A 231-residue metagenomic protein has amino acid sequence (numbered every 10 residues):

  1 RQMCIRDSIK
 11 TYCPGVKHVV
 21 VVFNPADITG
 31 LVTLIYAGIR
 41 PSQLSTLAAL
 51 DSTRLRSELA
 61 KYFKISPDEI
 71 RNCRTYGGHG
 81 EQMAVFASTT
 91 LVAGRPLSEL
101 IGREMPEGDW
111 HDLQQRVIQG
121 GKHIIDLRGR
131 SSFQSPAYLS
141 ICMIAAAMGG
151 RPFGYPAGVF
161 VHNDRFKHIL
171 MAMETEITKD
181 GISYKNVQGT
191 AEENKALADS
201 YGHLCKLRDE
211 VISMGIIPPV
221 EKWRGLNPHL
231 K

Functional and structural regions predicted by a protein language model:
R1-I5: Short, small-residue-biased leader/transition segments that mark boundaries at the very start of proteins
S8: Short, conserved SAM-binding segment of the class I
T11-P14, I35: Secondary-structure boundary motif
C13-V22: Conserved Rossmann-fold NAD(P)-dependent oxidoreductase catalytic core, especially the SDR/UDP-sugar
V21-G30, A49-T53: Gly/Ser/Thr-rich loops at beta-strand to alpha-helix junctions that form or flank small-molecule/cofactor-binding
D27-S45: Short, electropositive alpha-helical surface patch
Y36-S42, S52-K231: C-terminal substrate-binding/catalytic lobe of Rossmann-fold NAD(P)-dependent dehydrogenases
